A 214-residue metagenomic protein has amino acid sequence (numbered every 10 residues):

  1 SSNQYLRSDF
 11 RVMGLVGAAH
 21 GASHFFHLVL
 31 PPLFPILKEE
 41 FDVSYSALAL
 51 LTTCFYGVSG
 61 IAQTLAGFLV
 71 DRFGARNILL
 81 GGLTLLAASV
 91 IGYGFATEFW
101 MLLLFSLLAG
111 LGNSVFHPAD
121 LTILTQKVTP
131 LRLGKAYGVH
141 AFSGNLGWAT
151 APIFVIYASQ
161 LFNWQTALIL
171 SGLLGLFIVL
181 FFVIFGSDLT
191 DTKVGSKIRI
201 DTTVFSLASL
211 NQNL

Functional and structural regions predicted by a protein language model:
L15-P35, E39-Y45: Extracytoplasmic
L28, Y56-T64, W148-A149: Residue-level signature of mid-helix packing/kink "hotspots" within the transmembrane helices of 12-pass Major
I61-T97: Conserved MFS/SLC helix-loop-helix module at the cytosolic interface between two early adjacent transmembrane helices
S89, W100-L108: Paired small-residue
F105-G144: Cytoplasmic helix-loop-helix junction between adjacent transmembrane helices in 12-TM secondary transporters
H140-D188: Helix-loop-helix hairpin linking two adjacent transmembrane segments in secondary transporters
V183-L207: Flexible cytoplasmic inter-helical loops of multi-pass small-molecule transporters
